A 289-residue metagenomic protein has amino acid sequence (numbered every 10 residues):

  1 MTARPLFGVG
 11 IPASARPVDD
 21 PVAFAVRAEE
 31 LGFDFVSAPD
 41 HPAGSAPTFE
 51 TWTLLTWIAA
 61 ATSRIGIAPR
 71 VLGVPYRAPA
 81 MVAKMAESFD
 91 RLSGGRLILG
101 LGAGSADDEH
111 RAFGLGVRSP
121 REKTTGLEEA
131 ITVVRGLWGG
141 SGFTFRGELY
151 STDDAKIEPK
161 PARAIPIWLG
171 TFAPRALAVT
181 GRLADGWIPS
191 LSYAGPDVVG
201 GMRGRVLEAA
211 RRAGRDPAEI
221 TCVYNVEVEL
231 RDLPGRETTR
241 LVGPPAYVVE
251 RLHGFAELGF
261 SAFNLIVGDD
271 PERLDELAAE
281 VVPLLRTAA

Functional and structural regions predicted by a protein language model:
M1-A61, I165, V267-P271, E276 (+1 more regions): N-terminal beta1-alpha1-beta2 module of alpha/beta enzyme domains
T2-A3, F24, A78-L183, D197-I220 (+1 more regions): Internal, glycine-rich beta/alpha segment that forms the wall or movable "lid" of small-molecule/cofactor binding
F7-D19, L72-A80, P161-F172, D232-A246: Active-site mouth loops of central-metabolism enzymes
F7-I11, V36-A38, G66-R70, L97-L101 (+4 more regions): Hydrophobic faces of well-ordered beta-strands that scaffold small-molecule active sites in alpha/beta enzyme cores
G10-S14, H41-P42, L72-V74, G102-A106 (+4 more regions): Active-site beta-loop-alpha junctions enriched in small/polar residues
R16-A28, V82-M85, L169-R182, R240-F255: Short, acidic/polar
F33, G94, A184-D185, F260: A structural motif
F49-P69, G126-V133, L207-A213, P217 (+2 more regions): Alpha-helix-loop-beta-strand connector modules within alpha/beta enzyme cores
